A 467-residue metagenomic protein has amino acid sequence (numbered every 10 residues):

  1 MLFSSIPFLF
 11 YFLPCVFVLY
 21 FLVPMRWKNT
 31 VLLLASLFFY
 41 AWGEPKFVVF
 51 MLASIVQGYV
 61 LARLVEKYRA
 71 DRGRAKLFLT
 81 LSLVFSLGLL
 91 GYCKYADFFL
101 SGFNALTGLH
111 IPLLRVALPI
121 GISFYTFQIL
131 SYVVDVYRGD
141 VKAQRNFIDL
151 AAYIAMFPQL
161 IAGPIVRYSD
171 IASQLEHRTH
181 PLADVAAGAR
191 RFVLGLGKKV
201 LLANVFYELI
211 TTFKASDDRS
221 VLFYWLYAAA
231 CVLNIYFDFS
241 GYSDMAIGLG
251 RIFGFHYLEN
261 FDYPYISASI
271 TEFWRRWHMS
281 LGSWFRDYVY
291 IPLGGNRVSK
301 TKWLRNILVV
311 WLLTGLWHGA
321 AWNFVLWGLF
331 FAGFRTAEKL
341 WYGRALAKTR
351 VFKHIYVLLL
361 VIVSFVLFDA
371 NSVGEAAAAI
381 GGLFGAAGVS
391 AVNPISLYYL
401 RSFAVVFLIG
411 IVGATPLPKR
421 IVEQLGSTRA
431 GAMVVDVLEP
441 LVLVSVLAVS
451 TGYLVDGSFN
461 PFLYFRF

Functional and structural regions predicted by a protein language model:
M1-R466: Membrane-embedded transmembrane alpha-helical bundles that form the catalytic cores of multi-pass lipid-modifying
